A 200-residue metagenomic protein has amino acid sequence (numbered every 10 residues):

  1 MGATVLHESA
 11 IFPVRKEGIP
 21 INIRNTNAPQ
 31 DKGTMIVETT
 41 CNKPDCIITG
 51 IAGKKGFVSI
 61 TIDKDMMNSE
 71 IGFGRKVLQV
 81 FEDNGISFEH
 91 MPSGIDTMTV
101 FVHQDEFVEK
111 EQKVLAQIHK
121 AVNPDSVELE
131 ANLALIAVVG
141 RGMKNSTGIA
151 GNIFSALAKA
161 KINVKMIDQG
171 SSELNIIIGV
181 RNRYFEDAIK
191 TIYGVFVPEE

Functional and structural regions predicted by a protein language model:
M1-E200: C-terminal catalytic "cap/lid" subdomain
